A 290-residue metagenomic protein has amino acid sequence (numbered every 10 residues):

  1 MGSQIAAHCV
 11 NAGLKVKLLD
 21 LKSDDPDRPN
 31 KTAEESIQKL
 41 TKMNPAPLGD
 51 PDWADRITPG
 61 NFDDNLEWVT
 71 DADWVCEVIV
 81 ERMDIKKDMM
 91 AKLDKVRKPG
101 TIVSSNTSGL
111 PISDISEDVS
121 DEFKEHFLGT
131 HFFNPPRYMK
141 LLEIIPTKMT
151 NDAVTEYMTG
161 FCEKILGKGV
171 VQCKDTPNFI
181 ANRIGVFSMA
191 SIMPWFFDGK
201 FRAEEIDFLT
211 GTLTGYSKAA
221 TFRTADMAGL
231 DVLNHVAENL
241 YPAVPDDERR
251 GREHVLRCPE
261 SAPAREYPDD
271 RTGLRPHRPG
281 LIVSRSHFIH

Functional and structural regions predicted by a protein language model:
G2-H290: N-terminal glycine-rich phosphate-binding loop for ADP-containing cofactors
